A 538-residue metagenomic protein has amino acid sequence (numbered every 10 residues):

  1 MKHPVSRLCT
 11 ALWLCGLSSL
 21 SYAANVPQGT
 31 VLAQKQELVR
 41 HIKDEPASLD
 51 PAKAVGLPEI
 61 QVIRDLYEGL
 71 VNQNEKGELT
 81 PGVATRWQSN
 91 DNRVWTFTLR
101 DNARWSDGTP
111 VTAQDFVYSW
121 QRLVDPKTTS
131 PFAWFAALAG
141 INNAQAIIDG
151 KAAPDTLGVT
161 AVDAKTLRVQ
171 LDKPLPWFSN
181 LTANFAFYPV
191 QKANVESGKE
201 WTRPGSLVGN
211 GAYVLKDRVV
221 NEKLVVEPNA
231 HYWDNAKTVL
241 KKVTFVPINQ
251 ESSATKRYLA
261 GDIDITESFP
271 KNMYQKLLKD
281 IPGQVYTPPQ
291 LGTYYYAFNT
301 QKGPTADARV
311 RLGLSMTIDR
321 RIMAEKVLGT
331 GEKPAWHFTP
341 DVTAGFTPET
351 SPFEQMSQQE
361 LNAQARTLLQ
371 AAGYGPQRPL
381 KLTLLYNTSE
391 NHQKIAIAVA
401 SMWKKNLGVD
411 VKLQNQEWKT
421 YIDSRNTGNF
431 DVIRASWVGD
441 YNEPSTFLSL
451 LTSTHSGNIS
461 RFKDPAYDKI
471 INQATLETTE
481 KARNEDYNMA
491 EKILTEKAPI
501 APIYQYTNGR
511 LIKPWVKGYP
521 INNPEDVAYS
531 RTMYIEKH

Functional and structural regions predicted by a protein language model:
A24-V26, V31, T96, T160 (+5 more regions): Extracytoplasmic/peripheral linker and loop segments enriched in polar/acidic and small residues with frequent Thr/Pro
H41-D91, Q121, S206-G209: N-terminal lobe/hinge region of extracytoplasmic solute-binding protein
T112-S119, A164-Q170, P174, G211-A212 (+6 more regions): Alpha-helical secondary-structure segments
Q145, G150-A153, T160, K165 (+5 more regions): Gly/Pro-rich hinge or "lid" segments in bacterial periplasmic/extracellular proteins
K216-E227, T244-K302, E325-K326, P334: Extracellular/periplasmic solute-recognition and catalytic clefts
V220, N362, R366-G439, E480 (+1 more regions): Ligand/substrate-recognition segments at binding pockets and active sites
K333-A371, S389-K394: Structural transition elements
R510-H538: Long beta-strand-rich cores associated with HINT superfamily self-processing modules
